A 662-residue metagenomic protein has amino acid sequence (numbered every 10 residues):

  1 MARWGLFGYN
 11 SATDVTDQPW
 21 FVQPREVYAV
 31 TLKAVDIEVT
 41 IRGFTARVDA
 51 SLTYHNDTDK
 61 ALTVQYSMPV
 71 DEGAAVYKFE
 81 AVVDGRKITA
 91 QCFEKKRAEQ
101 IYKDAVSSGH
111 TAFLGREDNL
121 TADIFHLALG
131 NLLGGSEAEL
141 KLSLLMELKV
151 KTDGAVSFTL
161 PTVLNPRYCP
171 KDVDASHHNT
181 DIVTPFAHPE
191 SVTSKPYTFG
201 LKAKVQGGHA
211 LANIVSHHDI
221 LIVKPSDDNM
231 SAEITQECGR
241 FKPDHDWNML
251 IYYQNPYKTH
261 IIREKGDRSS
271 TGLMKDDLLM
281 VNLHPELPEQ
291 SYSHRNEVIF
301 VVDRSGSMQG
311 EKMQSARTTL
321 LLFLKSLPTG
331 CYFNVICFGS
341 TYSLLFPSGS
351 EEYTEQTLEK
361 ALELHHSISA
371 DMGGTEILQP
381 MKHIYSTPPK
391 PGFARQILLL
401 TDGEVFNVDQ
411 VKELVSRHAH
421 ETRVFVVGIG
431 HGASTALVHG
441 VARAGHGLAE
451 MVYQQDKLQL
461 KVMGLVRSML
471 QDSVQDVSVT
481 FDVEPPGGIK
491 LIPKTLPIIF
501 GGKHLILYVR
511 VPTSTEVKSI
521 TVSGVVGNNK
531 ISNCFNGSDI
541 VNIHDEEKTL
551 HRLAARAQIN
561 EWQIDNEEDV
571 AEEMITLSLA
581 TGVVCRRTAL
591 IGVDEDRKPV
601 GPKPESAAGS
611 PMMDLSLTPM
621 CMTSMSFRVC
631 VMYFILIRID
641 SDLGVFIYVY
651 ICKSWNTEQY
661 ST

Functional and structural regions predicted by a protein language model:
M1-G43: N-terminal, polar/Ser/Thr-rich
I37-R47, Y54, N131-E137, I498-F500: Short, solvent-exposed beta-strand/turn "edge" segments of beta-rich domains on protein surfaces
Y54-T58, M68-V70: Asparagine-centered strand-capping/turn motif at beta-strand->loop junctions
K78-N119, N131-S136, K141-V301, D456 (+2 more regions): An acidic, Ser/Thr-enriched
I101-A112, S269, S293-Q309, L321-C331 (+4 more regions): Short, charged loop segments at secondary-structure junctions
K360, S416, G432-D472, D476 (+2 more regions): Von Willebrand factor A/integrin I-like adhesion domains
Y633-F634, F646-Y650, Y660: Aromatic (phenylalanine/tyrosine) cluster motif
